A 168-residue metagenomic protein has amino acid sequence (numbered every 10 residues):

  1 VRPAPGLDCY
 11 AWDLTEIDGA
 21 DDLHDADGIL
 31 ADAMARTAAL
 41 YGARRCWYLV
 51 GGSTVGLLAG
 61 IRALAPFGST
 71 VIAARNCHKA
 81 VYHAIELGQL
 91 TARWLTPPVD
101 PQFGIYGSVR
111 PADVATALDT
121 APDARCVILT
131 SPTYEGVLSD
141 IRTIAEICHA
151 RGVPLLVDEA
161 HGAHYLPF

Functional and structural regions predicted by a protein language model:
V1-P3: N-terminal amphipathic/basic leader segments beginning at the initiator methionine
L7-V55, N76: Conserved N-terminal alpha-helix of the aminotransferase class I/II PLP-enzyme fold
L40, S53-F168: Conserved PLP-enzyme active-site core in the AAT-like
